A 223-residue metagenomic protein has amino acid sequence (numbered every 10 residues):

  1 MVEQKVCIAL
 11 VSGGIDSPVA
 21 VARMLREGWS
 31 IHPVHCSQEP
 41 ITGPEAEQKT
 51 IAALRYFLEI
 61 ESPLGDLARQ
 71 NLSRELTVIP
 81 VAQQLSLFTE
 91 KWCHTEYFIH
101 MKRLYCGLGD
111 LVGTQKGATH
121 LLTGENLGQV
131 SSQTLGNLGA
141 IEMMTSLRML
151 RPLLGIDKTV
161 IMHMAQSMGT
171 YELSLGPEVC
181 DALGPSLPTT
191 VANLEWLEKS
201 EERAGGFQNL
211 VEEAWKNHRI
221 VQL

Functional and structural regions predicted by a protein language model:
V2-A53, S186: ATP-dependent adenylation/pyrophosphate-handling site
A9, P33-H35, V78, T123 (+1 more regions): Structural beta-sheet core signal
W29-S30, L72, G117: Short loop/turn motifs at secondary-structure junctions
L54-K91, E178, A182: A conserved beta-strand->alpha-helix junction
R55-P63, T114-Q115, Q166-T170, P188: Generic secondary-structure signature for well-ordered alpha-helical cores
L85-S86, K91-M168, I220: Active-site adenylate/phosphate-handling loop in enzymes that bind or generate adenylated species
Y171-L223: The feature marks non-catalytic terminal segments
